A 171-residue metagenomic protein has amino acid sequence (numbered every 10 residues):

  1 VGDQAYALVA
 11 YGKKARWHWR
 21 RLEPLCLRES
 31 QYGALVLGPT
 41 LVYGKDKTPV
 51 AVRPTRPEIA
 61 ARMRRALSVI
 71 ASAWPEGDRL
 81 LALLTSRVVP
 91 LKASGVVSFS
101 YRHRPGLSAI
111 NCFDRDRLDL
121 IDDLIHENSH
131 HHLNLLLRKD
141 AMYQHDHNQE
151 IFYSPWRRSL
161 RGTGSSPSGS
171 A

Functional and structural regions predicted by a protein language model:
V1-G38: N-terminal low-structure segments adjacent to metalloprotease catalytic domains across cellular compartments
Q31, V36-K47, D146-Y153: Short, flexible helix-coil linker/hinge segments at the edges of structured domains or between repeats
T40-H103, D114: Auxiliary, metal-adjacent structural segments of Zn-dependent hydrolase domains
K47-R53, P105-D114, Y153-G162: Glycine- and acidic
D114-D123, H131-G164: Post-HEXXH active-site segment of zinc metalloproteases
H126: Active-site-proximal cofactor/substrate-binding loop regions of enzyme domains
